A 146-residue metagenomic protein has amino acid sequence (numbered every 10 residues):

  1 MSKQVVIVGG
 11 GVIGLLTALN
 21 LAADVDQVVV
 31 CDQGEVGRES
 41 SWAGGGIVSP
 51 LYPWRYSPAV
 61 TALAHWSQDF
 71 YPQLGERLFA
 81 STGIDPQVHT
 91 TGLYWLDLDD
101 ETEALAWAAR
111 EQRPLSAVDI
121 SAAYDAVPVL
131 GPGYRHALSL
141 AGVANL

Functional and structural regions predicted by a protein language model:
K3-V30: N-terminal Rossmann-like FAD-binding beta1-loop-alpha1 element of flavoenzymes
A22-G44: Glycine-rich FAD pyrophosphate-binding loop
Q33, L51, G142-V143: Fold-independent oxyanion-binding glycine-rich loops and adjacent beta-strand/coil segments at enzyme active sites
V36-G37, D125-L130: FAD-binding beta-loop-beta segment adjacent to the flavin cofactor pocket
W42, Q87-V88, L130-G133: Short, flexible turn/loop "capping" segments at secondary-structure junctions
I47-A126: Dinucleotide-binding Rossmann-like beta1-alpha1 core, especially the glycine-rich loop that anchors the ADP
G92-T102, V129-L146: Conserved redox-cofactor binding core of oxidoreductases
